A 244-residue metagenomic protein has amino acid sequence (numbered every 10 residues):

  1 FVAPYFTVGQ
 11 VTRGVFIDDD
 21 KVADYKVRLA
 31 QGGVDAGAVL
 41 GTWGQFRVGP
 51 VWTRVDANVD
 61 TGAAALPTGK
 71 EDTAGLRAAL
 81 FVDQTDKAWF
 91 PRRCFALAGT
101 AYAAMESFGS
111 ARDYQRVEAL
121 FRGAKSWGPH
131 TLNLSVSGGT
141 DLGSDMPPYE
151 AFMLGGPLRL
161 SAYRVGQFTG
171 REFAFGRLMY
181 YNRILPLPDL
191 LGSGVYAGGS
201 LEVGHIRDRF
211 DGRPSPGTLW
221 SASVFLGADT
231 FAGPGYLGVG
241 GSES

Functional and structural regions predicted by a protein language model:
F1-A3, T42-F46, D86-F90, G128-L132 (+2 more regions): Repeated loop/turn-to-beta-strand initiation elements of outer-membrane beta-barrel proteins
F1-R77, L154-L158, T169-G170, P234-S244: Gram-negative/organellar outer-membrane beta-barrel architecture
V2-G14, V48-R54, F95-A103, A119 (+6 more regions): Transmembrane beta-barrel strands of outer-membrane/channel proteins
D35-V39, G49, A79-D83, R122-A124 (+3 more regions): Transmembrane beta-barrel domains of outer membrane proteins
A65-L66, T73-V195, G199-L201, R207-R209: C-terminal outer-membrane beta-barrel translocator/porin domains of Gram-negative envelope proteins and their
L80, V136, A162, G217 (+1 more regions): Predominantly the C-terminal beta-signal and adjacent terminal strand-loop region of outer-membrane beta-barrel
G156, L219-F225, G233: Glycine-centered small-residue hotspots that permit tight backbone geometry or close packing
R209, R213-G217, S221: C-terminal soluble interaction/assembly domains
